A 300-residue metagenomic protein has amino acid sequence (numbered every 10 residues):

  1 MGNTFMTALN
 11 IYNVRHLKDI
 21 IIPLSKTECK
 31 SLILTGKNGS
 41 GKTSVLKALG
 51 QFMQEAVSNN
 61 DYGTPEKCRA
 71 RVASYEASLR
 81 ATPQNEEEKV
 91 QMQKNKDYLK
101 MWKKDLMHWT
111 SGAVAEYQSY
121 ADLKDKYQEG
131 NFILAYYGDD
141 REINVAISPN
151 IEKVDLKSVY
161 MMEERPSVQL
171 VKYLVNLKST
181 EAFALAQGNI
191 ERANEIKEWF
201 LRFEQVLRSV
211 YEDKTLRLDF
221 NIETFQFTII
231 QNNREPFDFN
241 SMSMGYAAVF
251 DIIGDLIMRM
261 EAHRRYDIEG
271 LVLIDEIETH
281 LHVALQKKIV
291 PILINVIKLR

Functional and structural regions predicted by a protein language model:
M1-G63, F227-R300: Switch/communication elements of ASCE P-loop NTPase nucleotide-binding domains
G2-T4, T27, L99-K104, M162-G270: Extended helical coiled-coil dimerization/tether regions that scaffold and oligomerize large DNA-maintenance assemblies
L9, E66, A70-A77, A81 (+4 more regions): Short polybasic amphipathic segments
H16, T27, D139-E142, E223: Residues that form or immediately flank small-molecule/cofactor binding pockets and catalytic motifs
K26-E28, E55-N59, E76, R80 (+1 more regions): Acidic, Mg2+-coordinating catalytic modules of nucleic-acid enzymes
S58-T64, I133-G138: Conserved catalytic segments around the Walker B and adjacent sensor/switch elements of P-loop NTPase domains
R69-V72, R80, Q84, Q91-V210: Coupling/switch segment of ABC-type P-loop NTPase heads
N131, T215, L299-R300: A generic structural signal for alpha->beta connector loops
